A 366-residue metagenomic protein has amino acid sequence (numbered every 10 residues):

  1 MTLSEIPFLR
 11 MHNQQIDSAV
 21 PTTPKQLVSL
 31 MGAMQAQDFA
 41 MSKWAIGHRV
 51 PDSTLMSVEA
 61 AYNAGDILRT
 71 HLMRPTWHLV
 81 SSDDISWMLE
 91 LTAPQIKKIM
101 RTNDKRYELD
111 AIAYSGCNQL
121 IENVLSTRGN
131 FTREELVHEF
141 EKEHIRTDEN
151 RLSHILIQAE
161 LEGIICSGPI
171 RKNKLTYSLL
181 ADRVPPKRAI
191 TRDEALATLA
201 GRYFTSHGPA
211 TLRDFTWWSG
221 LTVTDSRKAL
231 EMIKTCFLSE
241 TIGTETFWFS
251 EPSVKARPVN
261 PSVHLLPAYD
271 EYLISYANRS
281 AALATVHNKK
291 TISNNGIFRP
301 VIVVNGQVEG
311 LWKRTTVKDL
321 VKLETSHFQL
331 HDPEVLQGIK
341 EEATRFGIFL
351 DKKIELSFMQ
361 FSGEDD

Functional and structural regions predicted by a protein language model:
M1-E134, H138-D148, T285, K322: Phosphate-backbone binding and catalysis cores of DNA-processing enzymes
D52-A60, R146-Q158, V223-L230: Short amphipathic alpha-helical interaction segments
N63-L72, T76-W77, E160-I170, K234-T241 (+1 more regions): A short, conserved structural fragment
L79-I85, R171-D193, F247-R257: Short, cationic-aromatic polyanion-contact patches
A113-G129, R192-G208, L230: Positively charged, polyanion-binding regions of nucleic-acid-associated proteins
A197-E251: Active-site-proximal binding-pocket segments
M232-H287: Non-catalytic regulatory appendages
T285, T291-I297, I302-D366: Glycine-rich, small/acidic residue-mixed loop/short-helix segments
